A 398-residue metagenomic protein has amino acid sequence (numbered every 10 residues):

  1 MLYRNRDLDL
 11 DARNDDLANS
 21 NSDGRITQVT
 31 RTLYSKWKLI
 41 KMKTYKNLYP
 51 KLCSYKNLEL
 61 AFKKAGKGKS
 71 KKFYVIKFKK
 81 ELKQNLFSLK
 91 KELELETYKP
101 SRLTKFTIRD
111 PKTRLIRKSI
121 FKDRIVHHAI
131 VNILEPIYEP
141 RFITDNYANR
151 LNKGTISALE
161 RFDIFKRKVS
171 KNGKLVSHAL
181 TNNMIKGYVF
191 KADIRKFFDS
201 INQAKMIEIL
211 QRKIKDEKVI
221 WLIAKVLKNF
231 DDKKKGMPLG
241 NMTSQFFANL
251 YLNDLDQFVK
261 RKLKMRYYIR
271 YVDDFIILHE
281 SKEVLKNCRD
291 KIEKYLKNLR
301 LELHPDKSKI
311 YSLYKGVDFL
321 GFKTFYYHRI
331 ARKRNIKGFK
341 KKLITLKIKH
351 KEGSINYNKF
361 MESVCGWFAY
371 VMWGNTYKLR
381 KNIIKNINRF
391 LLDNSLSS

Functional and structural regions predicted by a protein language model:
M1-W37: C-terminal, surface-exposed recognition/capping segments
A18, R31-L48, L175-L180, I384-S398: Intrinsically disordered, low-complexity and often Lys/Arg-enriched segments
K36-M206, I214-K215, L227, D231: Conserved two-metal-ion catalytic palm core of "right-hand" nucleic acid polymerases, unifying RNA-dependent RNA
V75, I156, P238, M242 (+1 more regions): Gly/Ser/Thr-rich beta-alpha loop segments that engage phosphate groups in nucleotides
N85, K91-L93, E160-R161, F165-V272 (+3 more regions): Conserved polymerase palm-domain catalytic core
E96-P100, L263-V272, F339-S354: Short, conserved aromatic-histidine micro-motifs
S119, H128, K286-N287, L303-S398: Right-hand nucleic-acid polymerase module
P140-G154, K262-V272, N382-N388: Short alpha-helical "patches" and their helix-cap loops
